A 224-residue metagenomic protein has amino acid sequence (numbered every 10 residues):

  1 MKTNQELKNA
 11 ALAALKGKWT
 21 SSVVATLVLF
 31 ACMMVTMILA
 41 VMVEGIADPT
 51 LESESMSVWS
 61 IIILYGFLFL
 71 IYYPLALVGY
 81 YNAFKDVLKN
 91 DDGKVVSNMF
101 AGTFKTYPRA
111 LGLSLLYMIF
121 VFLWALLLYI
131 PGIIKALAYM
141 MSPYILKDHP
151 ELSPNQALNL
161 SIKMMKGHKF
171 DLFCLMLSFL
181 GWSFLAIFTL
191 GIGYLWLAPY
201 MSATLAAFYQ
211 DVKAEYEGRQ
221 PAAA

Functional and structural regions predicted by a protein language model:
M1-A224: Hydrophobic alpha-helical membrane segments
